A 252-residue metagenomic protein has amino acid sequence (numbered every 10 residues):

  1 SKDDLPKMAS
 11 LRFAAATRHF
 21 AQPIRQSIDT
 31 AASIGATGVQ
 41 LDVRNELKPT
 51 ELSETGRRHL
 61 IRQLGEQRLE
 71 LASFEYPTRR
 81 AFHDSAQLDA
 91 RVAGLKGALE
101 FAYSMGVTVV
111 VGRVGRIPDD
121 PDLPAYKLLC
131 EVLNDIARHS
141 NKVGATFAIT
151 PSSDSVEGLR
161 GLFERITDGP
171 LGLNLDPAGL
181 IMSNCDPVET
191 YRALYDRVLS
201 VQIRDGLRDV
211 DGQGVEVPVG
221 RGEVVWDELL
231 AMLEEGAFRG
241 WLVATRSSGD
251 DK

Functional and structural regions predicted by a protein language model:
S1-F13, A21-G35, G65-Q67, G106 (+2 more regions): Histidine-acidic metal/acid-base catalytic patches
S1-V107, N134, D168: N-terminal pre-domain/capping segments
F13-A15, E46-K48, D84-A86, D122-P124 (+3 more regions): Short, contiguous strand/loop micro-motifs
A16-F20, D42-E46, Y76-R79, G115-I117 (+5 more regions): Active-site beta-loop-alpha junctions enriched in small/polar residues
P23-D29, Q63-E66, A81-L173, M182: Active-site acidic/histidine proton-transfer and metal-coordination neighborhood in alpha/beta enzyme cores
Q40, S73-E75, V111, L199-Q202 (+1 more regions): Conserved beta-strand positions in the central sheet of alpha/beta enzyme cores
L52-H59, L88-K96, D122-L133, C185-R192 (+1 more regions): Charged helix-capping and loop-helix junction motifs
E70, T146, R239: Conserved H-loop
